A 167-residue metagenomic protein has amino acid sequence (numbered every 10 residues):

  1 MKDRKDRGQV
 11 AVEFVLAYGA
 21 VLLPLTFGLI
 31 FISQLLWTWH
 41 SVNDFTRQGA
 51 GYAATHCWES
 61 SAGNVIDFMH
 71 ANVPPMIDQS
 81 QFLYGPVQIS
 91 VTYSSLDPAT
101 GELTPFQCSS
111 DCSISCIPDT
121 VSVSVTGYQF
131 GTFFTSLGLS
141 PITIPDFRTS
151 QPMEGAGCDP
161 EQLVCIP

Functional and structural regions predicted by a protein language model:
K2-V73: Alpha-helical assembly-interface signal, strongest on the long, hydrophobic N-terminal helix that forms
Q48-P167: Short, conserved structural patches
